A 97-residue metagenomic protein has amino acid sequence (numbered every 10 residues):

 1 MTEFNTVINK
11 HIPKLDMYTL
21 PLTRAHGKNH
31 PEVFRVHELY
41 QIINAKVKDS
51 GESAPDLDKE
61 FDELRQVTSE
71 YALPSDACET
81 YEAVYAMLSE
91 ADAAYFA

Functional and structural regions predicted by a protein language model:
M1: Short, well-ordered, aromatic-rich surface patches in folded extracellular/luminal domains
V7-I12, D56-E60: Short amphipathic alpha-helical heptad-repeat segments
H11, V33, A54, L64 (+3 more regions): Short linear sequence motifs
Y18-R65: Amphipathic alpha-helical interaction modules
T68-A97: Amphipathic alpha-helical binding modules
